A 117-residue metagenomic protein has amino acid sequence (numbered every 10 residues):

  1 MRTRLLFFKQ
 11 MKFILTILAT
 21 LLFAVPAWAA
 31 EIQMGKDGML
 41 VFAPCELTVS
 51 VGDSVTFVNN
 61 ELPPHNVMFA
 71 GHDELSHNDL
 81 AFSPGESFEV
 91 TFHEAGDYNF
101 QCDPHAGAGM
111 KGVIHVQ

Functional and structural regions predicted by a protein language model:
T3-L15: Bacterial N-terminal signal peptides that target proteins for export
L15-A24: Bacterial N-terminal signal peptides
V25-Q117: Extracytoplasmic copper-binding redox domains, predominantly the cupredoxin/blue-copper superfamily
